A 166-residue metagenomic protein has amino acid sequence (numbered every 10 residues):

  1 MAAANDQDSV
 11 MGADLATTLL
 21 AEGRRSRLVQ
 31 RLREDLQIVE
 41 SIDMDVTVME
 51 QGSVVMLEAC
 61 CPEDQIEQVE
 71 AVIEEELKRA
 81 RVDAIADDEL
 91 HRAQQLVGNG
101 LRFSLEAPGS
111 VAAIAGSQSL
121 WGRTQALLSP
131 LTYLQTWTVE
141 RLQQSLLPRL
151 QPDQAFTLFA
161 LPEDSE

Functional and structural regions predicted by a protein language model:
M1-A2, A59-C61, L161: Short beta-strand-to-loop capping motifs
M1-R25, Q118: His/Glu-based metal-binding/catalytic segments typifying zinc-dependent metallopeptidases
A2, E40-V46, R141-Q144: Glycine-rich, charged/polar anion/phosphate-binding loops that engage phosphate groups from diverse ligands
Q7-S9, D64-V69, E166: Short, conserved charged micro-motifs
D14-A16, L32, L57, I73 (+3 more regions): Buried hydrophobic packing residues in well-ordered domains
E22-R24, D35, V39, D43 (+1 more regions): M16/insulysin-pitrilysin zinc metalloprotease superfamily fold
A93-E166: C-terminal regions of mature proteins
